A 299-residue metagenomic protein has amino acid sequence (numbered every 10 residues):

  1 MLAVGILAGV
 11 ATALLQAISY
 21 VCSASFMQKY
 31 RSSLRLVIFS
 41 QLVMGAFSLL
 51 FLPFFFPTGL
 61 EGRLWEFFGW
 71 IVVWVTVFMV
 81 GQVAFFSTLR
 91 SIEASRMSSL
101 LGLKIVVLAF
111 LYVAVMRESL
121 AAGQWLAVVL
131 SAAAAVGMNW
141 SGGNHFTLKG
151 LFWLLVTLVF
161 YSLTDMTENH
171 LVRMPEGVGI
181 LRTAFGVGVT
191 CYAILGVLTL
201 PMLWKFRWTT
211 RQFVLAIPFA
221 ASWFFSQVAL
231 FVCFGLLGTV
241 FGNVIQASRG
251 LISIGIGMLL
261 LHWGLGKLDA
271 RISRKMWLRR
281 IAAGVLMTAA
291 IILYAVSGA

Functional and structural regions predicted by a protein language model:
M1-L34, H145-F185, A216-L230, L278-A299: Glycine-/small-residue-enriched transmembrane alpha-helix faces in small-molecule transporters and effluxers
T12-S23, K29-V80, L130-A133, T183-R207 (+2 more regions): Transmembrane alpha-helices of multi-pass small-molecule transport proteins
K29-R35, V83-L100, E176-R182, A229-L251 (+1 more regions): Structural motif at transmembrane-helix junctions in multi-pass transporters
R31-L42, I92-K104, Q124-V128, T147-L158 (+2 more regions): Cytoplasmic-side transmembrane-helix entry/capping segments in multi-pass membrane proteins
M44-E66, F110, A114, S119 (+6 more regions): Membrane-interface helix-cap regions at the ends of transmembrane helices in multi-pass membrane proteins
S48, F110-V113, A122-W140, G255-M258 (+1 more regions): Hydrophobic transmembrane alpha-helices of multi-pass small-molecule transport proteins
P53-S95, V107-L111, L163-T167, I217-V240: Specific transmembrane alpha-helical segments of multi-pass solute transporters/efflux pumps, especially DMT/EamA
V73-F78, F86-L130, V189, T239-G264: Specific alpha-helical transmembrane segments that line the substrate/conduction pathway and gating interfaces
